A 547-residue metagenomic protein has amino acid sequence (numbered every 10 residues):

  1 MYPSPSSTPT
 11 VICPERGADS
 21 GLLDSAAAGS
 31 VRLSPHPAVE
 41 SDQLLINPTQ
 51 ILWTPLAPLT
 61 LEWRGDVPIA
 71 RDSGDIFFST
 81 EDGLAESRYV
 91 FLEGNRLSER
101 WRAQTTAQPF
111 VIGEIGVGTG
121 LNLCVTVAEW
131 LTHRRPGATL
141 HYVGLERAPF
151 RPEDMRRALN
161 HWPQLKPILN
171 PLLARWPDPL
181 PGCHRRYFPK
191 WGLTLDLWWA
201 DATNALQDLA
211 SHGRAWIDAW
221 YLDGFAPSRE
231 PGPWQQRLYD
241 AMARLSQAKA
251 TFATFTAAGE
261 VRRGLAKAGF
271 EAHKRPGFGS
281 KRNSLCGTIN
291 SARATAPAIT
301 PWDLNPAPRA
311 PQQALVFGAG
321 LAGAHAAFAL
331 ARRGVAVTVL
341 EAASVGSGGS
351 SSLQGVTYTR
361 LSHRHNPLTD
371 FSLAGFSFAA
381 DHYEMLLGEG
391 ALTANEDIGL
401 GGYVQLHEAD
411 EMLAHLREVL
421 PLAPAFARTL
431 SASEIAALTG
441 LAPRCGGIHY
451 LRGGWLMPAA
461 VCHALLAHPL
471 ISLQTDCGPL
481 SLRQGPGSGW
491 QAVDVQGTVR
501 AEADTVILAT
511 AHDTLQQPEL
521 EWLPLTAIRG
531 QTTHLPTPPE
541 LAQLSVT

Functional and structural regions predicted by a protein language model:
L44-V111, V127-Q164: Rossmann-like AdoMet
A103-A215, P233-Q236: The AdoMet/dcAdoMet-binding core of the Class I SAM-like
Q235-A248: A short glycine-rich, Lys/Arg-flanked "PGG" loop and its adjoining helix->strand segment in the class I
Q312-T338: N-terminal Rossmann-like FAD-binding beta1-loop-alpha1 element of flavoenzymes
R332-S351: Glycine-rich FAD pyrophosphate-binding loop
V356-L438: Dinucleotide-binding Rossmann-like beta1-alpha1 core, especially the glycine-rich loop that anchors the ADP
I448-P486, W490, D494-V495, A501: Helical element adjacent to the flavin cofactor pocket in flavoenzyme catalytic cores
V495-T547: Flavin-dependent oxidoreductases
